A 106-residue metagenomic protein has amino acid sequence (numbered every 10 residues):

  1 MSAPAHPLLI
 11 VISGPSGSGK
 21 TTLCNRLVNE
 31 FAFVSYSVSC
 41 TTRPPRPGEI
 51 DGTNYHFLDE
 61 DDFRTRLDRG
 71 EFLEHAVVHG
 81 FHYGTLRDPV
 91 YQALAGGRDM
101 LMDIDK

Functional and structural regions predicted by a protein language model:
M1-I10: Extreme N-terminal, non-catalytic leader segments that precede Walker-type/kinase nucleotide-binding cores
S13-P15: P-loop (Walker A) phosphate-binding loop of NTP-binding proteins
K20: Conserved lysine of the Walker
L23-C24: Post-Walker A alpha-helix
V28-S37: Post-Walker A helix-loop "phosphate-sensing" segment adjacent to the P-loop in P-loop NTPases
S39-M100, K106: ATP-dependent small-molecule kinase phosphotransfer cores that center on conserved nucleotide phosphate-binding segments
